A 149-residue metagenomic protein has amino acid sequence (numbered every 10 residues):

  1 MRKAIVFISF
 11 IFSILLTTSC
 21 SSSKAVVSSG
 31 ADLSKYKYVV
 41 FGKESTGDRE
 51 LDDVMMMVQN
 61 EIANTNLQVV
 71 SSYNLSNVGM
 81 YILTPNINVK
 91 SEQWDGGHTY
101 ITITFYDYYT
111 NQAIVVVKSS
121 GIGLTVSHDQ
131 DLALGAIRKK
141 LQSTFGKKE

Functional and structural regions predicted by a protein language model:
M1-A4: Positively charged n-region of N-terminal signal peptides that target proteins for export
I8, L15-L67, E149: A structural "domain/chain start" motif
F10-I11, S119: Intrinsic disorder/low-complexity segments
S21-A31, Q59-N64, A113-E149: C-terminal/domain-edge helix-coil "capping" segments
V40-G42, I82-N86, T102-T104, V116: Soluble periplasmic/extracytoplasmic beta-strand elements of cell-envelope proteins
G47-M55, W94-T99, G123-L134: Solvent-exposed, acidic/flexible segments
V70-E92, I101: A short, hydrophobic beta-strand-centered structural micro-motif
Q93-I122: Amphipathic beta-strand/beta-sheet edge segments enriched in Tyr/Trp
